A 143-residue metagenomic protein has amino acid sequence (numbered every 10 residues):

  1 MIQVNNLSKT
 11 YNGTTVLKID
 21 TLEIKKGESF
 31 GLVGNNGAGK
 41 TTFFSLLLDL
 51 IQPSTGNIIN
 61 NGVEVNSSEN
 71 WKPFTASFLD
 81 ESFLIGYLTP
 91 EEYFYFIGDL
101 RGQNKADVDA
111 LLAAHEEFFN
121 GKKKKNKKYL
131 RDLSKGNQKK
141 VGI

Functional and structural regions predicted by a protein language model:
I2-V4, L17-I19, K72: Conserved structural motif at the start of ABC-family nucleotide-binding domains
G31, G136-I143: ABC ATPase nucleotide-binding domain "signature" region
V33-N35: The feature captures the beta-strand-to-loop junction immediately N-terminal to the Walker
L48: Helix-to-loop junction immediately C-terminal to a conserved catalytic motif
G56-W71: Conserved ABC transporter NBD signature motif
G86-G102: Q-loop/switch helix immediately C-terminal to the Walker
Y95, D99, A106-K125: Conserved ABC ATPase "signature" region
K128-G136: Conserved ABC ATPase signature
